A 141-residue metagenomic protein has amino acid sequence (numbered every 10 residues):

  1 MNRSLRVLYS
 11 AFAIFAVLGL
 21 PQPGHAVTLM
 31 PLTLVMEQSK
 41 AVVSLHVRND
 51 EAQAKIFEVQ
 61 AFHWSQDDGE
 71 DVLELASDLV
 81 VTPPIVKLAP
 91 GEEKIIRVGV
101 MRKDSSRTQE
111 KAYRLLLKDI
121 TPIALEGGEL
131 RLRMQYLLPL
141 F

Functional and structural regions predicted by a protein language model:
M1-A11: Bacterial N-terminal signal peptides that target proteins for export
A13-I14, G24: Cleavable N-terminal signal peptides
H25-D50: Beta-sheet-dominated interaction scaffolds and their linkers
V43-N49, V98, Y113-K118: Buried hydrophobic-core signal for structured, non-transmembrane domains
A52-L73: Short acidic, flexible loop segments centered on an aromatic residue
V72-K103: Intrinsically disordered, low-complexity Pro/Gly/Ser/Thr-rich segments with frequent PxxP/GP/PP motifs and embedded
M101-F141: Terminal connector regions
